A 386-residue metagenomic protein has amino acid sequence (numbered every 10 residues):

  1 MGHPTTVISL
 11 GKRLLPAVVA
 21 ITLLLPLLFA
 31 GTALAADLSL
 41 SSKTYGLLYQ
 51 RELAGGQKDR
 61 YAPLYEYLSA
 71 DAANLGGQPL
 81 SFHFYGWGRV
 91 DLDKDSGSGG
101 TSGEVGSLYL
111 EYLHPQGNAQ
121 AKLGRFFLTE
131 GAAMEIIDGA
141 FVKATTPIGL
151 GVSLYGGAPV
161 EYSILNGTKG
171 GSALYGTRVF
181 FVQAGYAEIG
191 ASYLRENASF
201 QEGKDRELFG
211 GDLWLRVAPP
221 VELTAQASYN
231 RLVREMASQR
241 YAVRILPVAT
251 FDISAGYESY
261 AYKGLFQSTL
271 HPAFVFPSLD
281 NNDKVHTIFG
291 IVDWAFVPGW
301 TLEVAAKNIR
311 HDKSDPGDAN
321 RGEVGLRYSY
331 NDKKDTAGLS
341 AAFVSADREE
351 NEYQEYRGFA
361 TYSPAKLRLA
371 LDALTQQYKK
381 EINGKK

Functional and structural regions predicted by a protein language model:
P4-I21: Bacterial N-terminal signal peptides that target proteins for export
I8-L10, A30, A360: Compositionally biased, low-structure terminal segments
V18-A30: Bacterial N-terminal signal peptides
A35-K386: Gram-negative and organellar
